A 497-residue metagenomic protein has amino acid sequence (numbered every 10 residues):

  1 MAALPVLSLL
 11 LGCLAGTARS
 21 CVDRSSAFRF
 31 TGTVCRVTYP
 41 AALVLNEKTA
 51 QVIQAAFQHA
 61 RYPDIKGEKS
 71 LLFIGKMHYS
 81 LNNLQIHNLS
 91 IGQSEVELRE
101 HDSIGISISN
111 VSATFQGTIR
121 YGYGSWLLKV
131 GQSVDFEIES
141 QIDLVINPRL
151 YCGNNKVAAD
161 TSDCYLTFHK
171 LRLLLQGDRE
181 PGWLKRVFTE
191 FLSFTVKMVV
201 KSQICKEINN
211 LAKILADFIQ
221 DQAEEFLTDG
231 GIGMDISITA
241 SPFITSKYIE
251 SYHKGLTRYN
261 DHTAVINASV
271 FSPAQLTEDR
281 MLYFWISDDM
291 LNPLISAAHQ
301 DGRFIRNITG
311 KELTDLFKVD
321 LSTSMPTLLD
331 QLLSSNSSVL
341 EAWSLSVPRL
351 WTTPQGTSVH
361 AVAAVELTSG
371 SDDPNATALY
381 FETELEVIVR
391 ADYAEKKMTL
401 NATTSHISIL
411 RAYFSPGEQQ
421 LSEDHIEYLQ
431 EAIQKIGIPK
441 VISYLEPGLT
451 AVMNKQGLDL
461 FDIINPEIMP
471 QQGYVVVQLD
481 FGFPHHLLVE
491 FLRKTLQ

Functional and structural regions predicted by a protein language model:
A2-Q116, D160, T167-Q497: Extended, low-charge, aliphatic-rich alpha-helical segments
Q116-T118, E137: Extracellular mucin-like/proteoglycan-style low-complexity regions
G131: Mobile, glycine-rich extracellular loop/lid and propeptide segments that shape or gate substrate/ligand access
D135-E137, V157-T161: Alpha-helical bundle protein-protein interaction modules that mediate dimerization/oligomerization and scaffolding
P148: Cysteine protease-like catalytic core of ubiquitin/ubiquitin-like
Y151-N155, Y393-E395: A short, structured loop/turn motif at beta-sheet edges
